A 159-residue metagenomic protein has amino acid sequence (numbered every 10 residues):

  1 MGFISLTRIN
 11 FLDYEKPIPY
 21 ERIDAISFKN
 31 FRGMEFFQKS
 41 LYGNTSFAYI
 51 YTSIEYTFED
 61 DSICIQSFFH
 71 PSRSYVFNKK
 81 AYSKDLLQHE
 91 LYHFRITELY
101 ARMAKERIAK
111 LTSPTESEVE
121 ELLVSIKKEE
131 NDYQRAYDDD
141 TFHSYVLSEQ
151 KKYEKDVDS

Functional and structural regions predicted by a protein language model:
M1-S5: Hydrophobic membrane-insertion alpha-helices, especially the h-region of bacterial N-terminal signal peptides
T7-I65, F69, S74-V76, S113-S159: Metalloprotease/metallohydrolase-associated module, dominated by Zn2+-dependent proteases
D85-E98: Active-site recognition of the HExxH zinc-binding catalytic motif
F94, R107, Y133: Short alpha-helical functional segments enriched in proximate histidine and acidic residues
E98-E106: Short active-site loop/helix that positions an aromatic residue
